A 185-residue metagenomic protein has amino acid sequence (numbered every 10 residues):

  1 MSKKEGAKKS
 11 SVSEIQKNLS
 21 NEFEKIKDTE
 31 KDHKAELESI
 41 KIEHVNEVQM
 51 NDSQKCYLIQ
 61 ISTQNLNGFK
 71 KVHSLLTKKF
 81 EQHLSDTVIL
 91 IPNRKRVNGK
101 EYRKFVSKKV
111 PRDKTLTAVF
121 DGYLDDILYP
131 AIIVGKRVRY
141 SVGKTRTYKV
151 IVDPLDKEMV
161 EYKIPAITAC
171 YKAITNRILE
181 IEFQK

Functional and structural regions predicted by a protein language model:
M1-N67, T77-M159, A166-K185: RNA-contacting regions in translation and RNA-metabolism proteins, encompassing KH/S1 modules where present
